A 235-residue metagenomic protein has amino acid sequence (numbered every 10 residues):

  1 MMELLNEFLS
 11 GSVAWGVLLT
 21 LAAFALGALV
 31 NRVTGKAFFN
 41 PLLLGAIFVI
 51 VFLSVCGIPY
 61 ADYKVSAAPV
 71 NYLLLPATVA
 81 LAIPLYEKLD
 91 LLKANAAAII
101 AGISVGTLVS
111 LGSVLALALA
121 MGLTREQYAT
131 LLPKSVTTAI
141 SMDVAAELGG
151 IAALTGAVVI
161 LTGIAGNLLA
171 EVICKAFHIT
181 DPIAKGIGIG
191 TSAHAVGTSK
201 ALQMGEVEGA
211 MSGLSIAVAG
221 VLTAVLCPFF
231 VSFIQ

Functional and structural regions predicted by a protein language model:
L4-Y86, L91-G102, G106: Helical membrane-embedded segments and adjacent short helical loop/helix-boundary regions of multi-pass membrane
G11-S12, A98-A101, E126-Q127, P182 (+1 more regions): A short, structure-level motif marking secondary-structure boundaries and short turns
G16, T20-L29, A46, I50 (+8 more regions): Transmembrane alpha-helical segments of multi-pass membrane transport proteins and ion-pumping complexes
N31-G35, G57, G150, C174-I179 (+5 more regions): Generic secondary-structure signature for well-ordered alpha-helical cores
T34-F38, P59-Y60, K64, D90-K93 (+5 more regions): Membrane-interfacial segments
K88-I164: Internal active-site segments that recognize and position negatively charged phosphoryl groups and nucleotide moieties
Q127-L154, V158-T162, A176, T180-V218: Alpha-helical membrane segments and immediately flanking helix-loop junctions that form or couple to the substrate/ion
